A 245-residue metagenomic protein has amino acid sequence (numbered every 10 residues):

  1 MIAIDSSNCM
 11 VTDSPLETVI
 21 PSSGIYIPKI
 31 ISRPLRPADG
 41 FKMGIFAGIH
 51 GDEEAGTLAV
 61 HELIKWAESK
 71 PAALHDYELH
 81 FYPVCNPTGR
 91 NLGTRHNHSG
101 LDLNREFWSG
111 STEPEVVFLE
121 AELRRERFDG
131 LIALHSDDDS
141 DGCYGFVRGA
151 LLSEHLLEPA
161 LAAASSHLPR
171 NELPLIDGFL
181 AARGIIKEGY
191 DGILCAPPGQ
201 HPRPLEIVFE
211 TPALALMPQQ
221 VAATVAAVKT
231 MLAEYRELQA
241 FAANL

Functional and structural regions predicted by a protein language model:
M1-L245: Structured catalytic-domain cores with a bias toward divalent-metal coordination
